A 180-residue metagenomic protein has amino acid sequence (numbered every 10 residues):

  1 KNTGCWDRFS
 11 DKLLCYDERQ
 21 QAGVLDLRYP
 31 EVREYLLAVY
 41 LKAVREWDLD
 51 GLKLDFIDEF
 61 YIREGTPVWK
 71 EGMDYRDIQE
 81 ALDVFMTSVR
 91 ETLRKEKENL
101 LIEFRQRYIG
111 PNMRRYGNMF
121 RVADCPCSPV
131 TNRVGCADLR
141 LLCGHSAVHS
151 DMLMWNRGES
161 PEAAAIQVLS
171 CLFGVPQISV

Functional and structural regions predicted by a protein language model:
K1, I57-E59, R105-I109: Active-site beta-loop-alpha junctions enriched in small/polar residues
K1-E46, A137: Active-site-adjacent "subsite" loops/lids of carbohydrate-active enzymes
N2, E64-T66, M113-G117: Short acidic, glycine/serine/threonine-rich loops at helix termini
T3-C5, K70-E71, M119-V122: Short, hinge-like loop/turn segments at secondary-structure boundaries
D26-L37, R76-D83, P161: Non-membrane alpha-helical structural segments and their capping/turn regions in soluble enzymes
L36-P67: Active-site groove signature of glycoside hydrolases
P67-Q79: Glycine-rich tight-turn/loop motif centered on a GG-T
D83-V180: Active-site-proximal substrate-binding groove within the catalytic cores of carbohydrate-active enzymes
